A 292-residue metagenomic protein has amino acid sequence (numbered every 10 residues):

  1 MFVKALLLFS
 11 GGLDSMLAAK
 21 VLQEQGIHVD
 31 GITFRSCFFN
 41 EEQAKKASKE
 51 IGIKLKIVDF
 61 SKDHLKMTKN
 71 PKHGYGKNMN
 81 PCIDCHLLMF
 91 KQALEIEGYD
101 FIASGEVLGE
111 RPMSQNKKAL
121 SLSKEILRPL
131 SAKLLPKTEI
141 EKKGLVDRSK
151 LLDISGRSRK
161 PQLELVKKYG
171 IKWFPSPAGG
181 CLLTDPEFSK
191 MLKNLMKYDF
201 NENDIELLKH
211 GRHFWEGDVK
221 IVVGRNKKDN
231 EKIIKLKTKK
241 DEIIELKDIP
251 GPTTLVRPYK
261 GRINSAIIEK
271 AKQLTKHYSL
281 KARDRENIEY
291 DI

Functional and structural regions predicted by a protein language model:
M1-G170: ATP-dependent adenylation/nucleotidyltransferase module used to activate substrates
L130-I292: AMP-forming adenylation/ATP pyrophosphatase catalytic core
